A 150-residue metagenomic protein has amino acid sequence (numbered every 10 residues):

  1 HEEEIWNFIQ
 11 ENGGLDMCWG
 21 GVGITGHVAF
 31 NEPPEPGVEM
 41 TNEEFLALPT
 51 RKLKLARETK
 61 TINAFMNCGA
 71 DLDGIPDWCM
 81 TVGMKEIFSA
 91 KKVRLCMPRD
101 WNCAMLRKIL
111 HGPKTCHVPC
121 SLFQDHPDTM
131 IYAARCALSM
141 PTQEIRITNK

Functional and structural regions predicted by a protein language model:
H1-K150: Conserved phosphate- and dinucleotide-binding cores of soluble alpha/beta proteins, encompassing both enzyme active
